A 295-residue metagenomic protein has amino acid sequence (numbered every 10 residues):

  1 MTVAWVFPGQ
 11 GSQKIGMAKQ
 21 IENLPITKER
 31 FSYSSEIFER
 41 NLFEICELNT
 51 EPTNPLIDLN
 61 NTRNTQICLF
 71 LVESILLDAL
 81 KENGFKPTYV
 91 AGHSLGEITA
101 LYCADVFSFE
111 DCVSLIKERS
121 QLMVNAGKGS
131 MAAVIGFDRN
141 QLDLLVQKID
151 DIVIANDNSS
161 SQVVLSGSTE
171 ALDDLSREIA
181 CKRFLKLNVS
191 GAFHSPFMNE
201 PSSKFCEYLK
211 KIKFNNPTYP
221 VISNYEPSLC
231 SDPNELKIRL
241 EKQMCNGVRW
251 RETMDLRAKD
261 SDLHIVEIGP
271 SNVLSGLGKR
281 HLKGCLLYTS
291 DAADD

Functional and structural regions predicted by a protein language model:
M1-Q147, R183, L187, H264-L287: FabD-like malonyl-/acyl-CoA
Q10-S12, S35-L42, N49, A104-C245: Alpha/beta catalytic cores of group-transfer enzymes, especially the acyltransferase/condensing modules of polyketide
I15-G16, E73, N234-L240, D260: Short, local alpha-helical segments
S74-K81, S120, C206, K210 (+1 more regions): Generic structural signal for well-ordered alpha-helical scaffold segments
C245-D262: A short, acidic, amphipathic alpha-helical segment used as a generic capping/interface helix at domain edges
Y288-D295: Conserved small/polar residues in nucleotide/adenosyl-binding loops
